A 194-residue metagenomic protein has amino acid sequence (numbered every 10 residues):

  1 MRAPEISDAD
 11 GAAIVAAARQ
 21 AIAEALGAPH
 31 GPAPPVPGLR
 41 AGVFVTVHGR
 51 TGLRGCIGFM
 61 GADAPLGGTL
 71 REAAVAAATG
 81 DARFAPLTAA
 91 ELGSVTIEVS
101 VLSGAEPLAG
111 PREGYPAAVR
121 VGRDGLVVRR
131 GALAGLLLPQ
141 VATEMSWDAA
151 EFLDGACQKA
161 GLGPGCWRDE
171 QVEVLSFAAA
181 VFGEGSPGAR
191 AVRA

Functional and structural regions predicted by a protein language model:
M1-A194: Basic nucleic-acid-binding interfaces
